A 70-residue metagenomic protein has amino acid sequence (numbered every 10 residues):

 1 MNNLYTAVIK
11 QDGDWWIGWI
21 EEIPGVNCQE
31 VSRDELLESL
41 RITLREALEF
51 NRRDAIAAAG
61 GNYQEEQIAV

Functional and structural regions predicted by a protein language model:
M1-V8, D34-V70: Short, charged, surface-exposed hinge/linker loops at domain edges that act as mobile lids or interdomain connectors
Y5, W16, V26-C28: Structural detector for hydrophobic anchor residues on beta-strands
I9-E21: Short aromatic-glycine-(Arg/Gly/Cys) micro-motifs in beta-strand/loop hairpins
Q11-D12, V26, A59: Compositionally biased, intrinsically disordered low-complexity segments
E21-P24, E46: Flexible, active-site-adjacent loop/turn segments at secondary-structure boundaries
P24-E35: A short, exposed loop/beta-hairpin motif centered on an aromatic-Gly-Thr core
